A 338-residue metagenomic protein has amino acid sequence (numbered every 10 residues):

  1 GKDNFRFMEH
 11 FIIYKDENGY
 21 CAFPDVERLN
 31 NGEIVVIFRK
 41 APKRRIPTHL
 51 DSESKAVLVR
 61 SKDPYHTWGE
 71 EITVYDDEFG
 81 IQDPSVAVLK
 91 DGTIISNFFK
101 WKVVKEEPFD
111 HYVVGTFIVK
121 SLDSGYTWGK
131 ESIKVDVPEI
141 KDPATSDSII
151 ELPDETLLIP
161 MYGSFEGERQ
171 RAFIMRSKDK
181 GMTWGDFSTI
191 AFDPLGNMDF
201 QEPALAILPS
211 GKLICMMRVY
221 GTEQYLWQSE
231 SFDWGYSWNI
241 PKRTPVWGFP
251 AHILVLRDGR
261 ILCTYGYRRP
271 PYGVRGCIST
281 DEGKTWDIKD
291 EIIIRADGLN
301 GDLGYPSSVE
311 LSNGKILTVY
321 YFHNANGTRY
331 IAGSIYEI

Functional and structural regions predicted by a protein language model:
G1-I338: Asp-box/BNR beta-propeller blade signature and adjacent active/binding-site loops in extracellular glycan-interacting
